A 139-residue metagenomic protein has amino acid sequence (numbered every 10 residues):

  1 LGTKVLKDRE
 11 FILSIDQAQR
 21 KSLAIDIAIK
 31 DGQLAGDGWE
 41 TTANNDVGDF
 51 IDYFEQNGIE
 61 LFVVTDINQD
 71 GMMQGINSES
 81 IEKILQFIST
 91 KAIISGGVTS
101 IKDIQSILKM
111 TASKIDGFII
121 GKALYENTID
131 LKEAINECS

Functional and structural regions predicted by a protein language model:
L1-D70: Conserved anion-binding
L1-K4, K91-T99, I120-K122: Glycine-rich beta-strand-to-loop/alpha-helix junction loops that act as flexible
R9-L13, E79-K114, A134: Catalytic cores of alpha/beta
F11, A35-G38, M73-I76, I104-S106 (+1 more regions): Short, well-ordered secondary-structure micro-motifs
Q17-L23, G58-E60, F87-K91, K109-G117 (+1 more regions): Glycine-enriched alpha-helix->loop->beta-strand junction motifs that scaffold or abut catalytic
I25, F62, I84, I107 (+1 more regions): Conserved, mostly hydrophobic/aromatic
E40-D49, Q74-K83, I135: Charged helix-capping and loop-helix junction motifs
N127-S139: Short, basic/aromatic-enriched C-terminal tail that caps enzymatic domains
